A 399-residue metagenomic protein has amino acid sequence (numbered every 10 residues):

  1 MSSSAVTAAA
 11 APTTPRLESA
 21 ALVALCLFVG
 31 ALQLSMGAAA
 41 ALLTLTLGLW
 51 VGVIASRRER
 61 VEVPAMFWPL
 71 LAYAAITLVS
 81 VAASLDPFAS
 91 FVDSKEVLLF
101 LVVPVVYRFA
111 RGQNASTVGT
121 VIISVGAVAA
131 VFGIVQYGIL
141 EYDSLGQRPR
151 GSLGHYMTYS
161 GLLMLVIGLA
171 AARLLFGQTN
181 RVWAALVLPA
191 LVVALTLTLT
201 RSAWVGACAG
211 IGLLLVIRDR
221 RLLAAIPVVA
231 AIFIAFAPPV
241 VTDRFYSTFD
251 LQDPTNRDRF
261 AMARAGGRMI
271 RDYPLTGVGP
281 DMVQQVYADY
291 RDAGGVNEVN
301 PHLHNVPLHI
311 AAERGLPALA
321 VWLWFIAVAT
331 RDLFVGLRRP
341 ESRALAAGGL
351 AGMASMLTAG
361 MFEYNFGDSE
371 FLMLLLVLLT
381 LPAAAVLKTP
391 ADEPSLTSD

Functional and structural regions predicted by a protein language model:
M1-A89, L101, F109-T120, L174-V182 (+2 more regions): Transmembrane signal-anchor hairpin modules in multi-pass inner-membrane enzymes, especially those that act on
A21-F28, P301, F334-F362, L378 (+1 more regions): Loop-to-helix entry and N-terminal half of a specific, functionally important transmembrane alpha helix in multi-pass
A21-L25, Y142-S152, V296-L308: Juxtamembrane membrane-water interface segments that cap and precede transmembrane helices
A24, F28-V29, L78, A115-L145 (+7 more regions): Alpha-helical transmembrane segments of multi-pass inner-membrane proteins
M36-V53, D93-V103, T158-I167, W204-G212 (+2 more regions): Membrane-embedded alpha-helical segments of multi-pass membrane proteins, especially the transmembrane helices
A83-F91, T196-L197, M361-F366: Membrane-interface helix caps and helix-loop-helix hairpins in membrane proteins
V131, L215-T255, A261-D272, P280: A membrane-periplasm/extracellular boundary helix in multi-pass inner-membrane enzymes that assemble envelope glycans
D250-R264, T276-R314: Long extracytoplasmic/lumenal interhelical loops at the membrane interface of multi-pass membrane proteins
